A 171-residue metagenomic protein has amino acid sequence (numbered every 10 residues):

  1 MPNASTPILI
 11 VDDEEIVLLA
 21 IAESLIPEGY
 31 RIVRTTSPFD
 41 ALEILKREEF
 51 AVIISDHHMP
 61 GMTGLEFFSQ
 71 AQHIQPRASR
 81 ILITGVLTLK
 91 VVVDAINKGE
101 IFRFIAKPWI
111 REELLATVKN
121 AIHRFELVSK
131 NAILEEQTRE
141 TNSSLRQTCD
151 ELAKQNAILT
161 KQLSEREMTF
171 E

Functional and structural regions predicted by a protein language model:
M1-L9: Non-catalytic signal-transmission and effector/linker regions of two-component phosphorelay proteins
T6, E15-V33: Two-component/phosphorelay signaling modules centered on CheY-like receiver
T6, T36-S37, T63-E66: Acidic catalytic/metal-coordinating carboxylates
R34-V52: Acidic, metal-coordinating helix/loop segments flanking the phosphotransfer/catalytic sites of two-component signaling
D56, T84: Active-site residues of response regulator receiver
M59: Receiver (REC) domain active-site loop signature in two-component systems and cognate sites in sensor histidine kinases
L87-V91, W109-V118, I122, E126: C-terminal output helix
E126-E171: Amphipathic alpha-helical coiled-coil "transmission" helices that mediate dimerization and conformational coupling
